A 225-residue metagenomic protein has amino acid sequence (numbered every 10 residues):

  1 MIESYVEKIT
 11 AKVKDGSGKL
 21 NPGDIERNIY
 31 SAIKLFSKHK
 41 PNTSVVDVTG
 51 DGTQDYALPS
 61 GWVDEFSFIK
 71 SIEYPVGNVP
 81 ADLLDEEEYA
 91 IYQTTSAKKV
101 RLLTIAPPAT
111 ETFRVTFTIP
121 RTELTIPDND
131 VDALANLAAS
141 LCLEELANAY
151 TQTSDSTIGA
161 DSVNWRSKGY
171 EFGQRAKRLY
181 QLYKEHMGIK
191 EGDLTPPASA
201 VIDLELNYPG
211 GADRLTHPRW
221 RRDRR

Functional and structural regions predicted by a protein language model:
M1-R225: Glycine-enriched, solvent-exposed interface loops adjoining structured elements
